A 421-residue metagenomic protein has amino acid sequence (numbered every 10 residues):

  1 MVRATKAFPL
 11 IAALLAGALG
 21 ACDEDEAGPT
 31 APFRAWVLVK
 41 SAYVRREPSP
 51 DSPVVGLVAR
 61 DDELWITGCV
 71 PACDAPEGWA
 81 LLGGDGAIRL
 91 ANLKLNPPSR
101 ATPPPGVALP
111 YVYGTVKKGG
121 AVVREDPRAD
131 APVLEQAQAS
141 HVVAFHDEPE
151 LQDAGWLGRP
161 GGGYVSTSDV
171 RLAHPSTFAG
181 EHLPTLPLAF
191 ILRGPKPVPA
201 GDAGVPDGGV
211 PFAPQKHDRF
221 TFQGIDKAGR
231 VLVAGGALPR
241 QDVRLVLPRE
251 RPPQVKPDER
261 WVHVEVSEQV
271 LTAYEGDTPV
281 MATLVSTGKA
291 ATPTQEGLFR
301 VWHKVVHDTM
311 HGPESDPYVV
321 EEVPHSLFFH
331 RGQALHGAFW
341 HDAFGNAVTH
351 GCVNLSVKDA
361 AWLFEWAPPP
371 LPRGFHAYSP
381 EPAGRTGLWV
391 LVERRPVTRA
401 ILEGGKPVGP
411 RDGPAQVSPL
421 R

Functional and structural regions predicted by a protein language model:
M1-P9: Bacterial N-terminal signal peptides that target proteins for export
L19-A21: C-terminal motif of bacterial Sec signal peptides marking the signal peptidase cleavage site
A27-A35, W65, E77-G119, R128 (+3 more regions): Boundary regions of SH3-family modules and the immediately adjacent low-complexity/disordered segments in eukaryotic
K40-S49, G119-R128, L192-P206: Short, structured beta-strand/loop micro-motifs enriched in basic residues and often containing a Trp
V55-L93, L134-V170, P211-R244: SH3/SH3-like beta-barrel superfamily modules
G208-P293, V408: Cell wall/extracellular polymer interaction/catalysis modules
V255-P257, M281, K289-L298, D308-R421: Exported/periplasmic cell-wall-interacting domains
